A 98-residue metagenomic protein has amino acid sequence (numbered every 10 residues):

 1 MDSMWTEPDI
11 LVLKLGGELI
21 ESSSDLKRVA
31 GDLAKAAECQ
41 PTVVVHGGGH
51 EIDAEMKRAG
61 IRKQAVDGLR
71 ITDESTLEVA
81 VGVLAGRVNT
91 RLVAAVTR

Functional and structural regions predicted by a protein language model:
M1-R98: Nucleotide/pyrophosphate-binding catalytic subdomain
